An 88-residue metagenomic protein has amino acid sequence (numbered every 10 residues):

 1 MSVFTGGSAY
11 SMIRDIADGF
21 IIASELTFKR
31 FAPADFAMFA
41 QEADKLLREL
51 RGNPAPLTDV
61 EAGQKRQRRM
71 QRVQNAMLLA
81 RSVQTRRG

Functional and structural regions predicted by a protein language model:
M1-G88: Short amphipathic alpha-helical interaction elements located at domain edges and within/adjacent to intrinsically
